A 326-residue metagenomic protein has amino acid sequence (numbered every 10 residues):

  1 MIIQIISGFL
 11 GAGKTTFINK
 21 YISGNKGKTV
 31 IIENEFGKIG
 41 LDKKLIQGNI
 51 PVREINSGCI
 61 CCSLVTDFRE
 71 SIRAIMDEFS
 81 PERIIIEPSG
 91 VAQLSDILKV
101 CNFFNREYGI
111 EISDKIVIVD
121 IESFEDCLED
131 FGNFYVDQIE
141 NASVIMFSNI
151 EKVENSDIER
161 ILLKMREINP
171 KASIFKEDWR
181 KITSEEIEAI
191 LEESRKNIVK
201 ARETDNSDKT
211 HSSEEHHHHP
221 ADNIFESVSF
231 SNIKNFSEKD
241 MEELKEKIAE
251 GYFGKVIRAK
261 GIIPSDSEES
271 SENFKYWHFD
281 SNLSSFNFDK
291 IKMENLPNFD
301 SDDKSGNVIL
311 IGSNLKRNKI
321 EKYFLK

Functional and structural regions predicted by a protein language model:
I2-L128: Nucleotide-state-sensitive switch-loop elements of NTP-binding domains
K14, N149, R258-K260: Basic side chains
E54-S57, D77-F79, D130-F134, E192-R195 (+1 more regions): A general structural signal for short secondary-structure boundary/capping elements
G58-I60, I84-S89, S148, V228-N232 (+1 more regions): Short N-terminal secondary-structure initiator segments
F79, R83-S184: Phosphate/Mg2+-binding loops and adjacent switch elements in nucleotide/diphosphate-handling enzyme cores
D137, V144, V153-G306, N314-K326: C-terminal accessory "lid"/substrate-recognition subdomains
L310: Flexible loop/N-cap segments at domain edges
